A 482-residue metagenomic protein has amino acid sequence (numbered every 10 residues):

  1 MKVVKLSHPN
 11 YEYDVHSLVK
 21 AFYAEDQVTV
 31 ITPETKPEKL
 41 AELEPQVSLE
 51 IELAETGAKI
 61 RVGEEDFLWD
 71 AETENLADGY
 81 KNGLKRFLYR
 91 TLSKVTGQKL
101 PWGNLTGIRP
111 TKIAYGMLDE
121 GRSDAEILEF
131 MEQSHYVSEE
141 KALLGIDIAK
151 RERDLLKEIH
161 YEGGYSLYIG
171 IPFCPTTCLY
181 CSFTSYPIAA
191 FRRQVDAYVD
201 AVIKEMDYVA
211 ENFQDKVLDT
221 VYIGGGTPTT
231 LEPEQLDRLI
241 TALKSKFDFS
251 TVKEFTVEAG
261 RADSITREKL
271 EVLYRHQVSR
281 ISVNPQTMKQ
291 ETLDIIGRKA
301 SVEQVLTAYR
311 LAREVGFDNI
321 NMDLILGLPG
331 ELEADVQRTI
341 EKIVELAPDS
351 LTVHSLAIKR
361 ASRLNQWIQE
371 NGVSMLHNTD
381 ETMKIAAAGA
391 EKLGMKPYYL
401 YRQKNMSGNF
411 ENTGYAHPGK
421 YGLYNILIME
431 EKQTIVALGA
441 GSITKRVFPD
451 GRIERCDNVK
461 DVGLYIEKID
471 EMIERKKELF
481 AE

Functional and structural regions predicted by a protein language model:
M1-E120, D124, V202, P418-E482: Radical SAM enzyme core and accessory elements
V28-P37, A41, A361-L438: A C-terminal junction/extension of Radical SAM enzymes
T96-K99, D119-L167: N-terminal [4Fe-4S]-dependent radical SAM core
D147-I148, Y180, V257: Key residue(s) within conserved catalytic/signature motifs
E162-A197: Canonical Radical SAM [4Fe-4S] cluster-binding loop centered on the CxxxCxxC motif and its immediate flanking residues
G170, S282, L351-S355, N425-I426 (+1 more regions): Beta-strand scaffold of nucleotide-dependent catalytic cores
S185-I385: Conserved non-cysteine loop/helix-boundary elements of the Radical SAM core domain that shape
P228, N405, G441-T444: Short, glycine-/Ser/Thr-/acidic-enriched flexible segments
